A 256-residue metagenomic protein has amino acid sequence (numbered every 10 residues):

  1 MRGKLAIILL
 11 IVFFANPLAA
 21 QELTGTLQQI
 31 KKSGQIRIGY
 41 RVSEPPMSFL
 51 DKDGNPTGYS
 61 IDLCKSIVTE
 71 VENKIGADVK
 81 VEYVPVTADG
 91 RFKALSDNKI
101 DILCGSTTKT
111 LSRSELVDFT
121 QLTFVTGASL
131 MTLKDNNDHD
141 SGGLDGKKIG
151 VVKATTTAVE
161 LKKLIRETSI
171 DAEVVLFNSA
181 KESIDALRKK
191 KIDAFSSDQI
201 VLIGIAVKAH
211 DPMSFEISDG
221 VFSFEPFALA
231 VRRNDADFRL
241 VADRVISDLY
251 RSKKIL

Functional and structural regions predicted by a protein language model:
A6-N16: Bacterial N-terminal signal peptides
A20-T24, K31, T156-V175, M213-I217 (+1 more regions): Ligand-binding clefts/hinges and TM-proximal coupling segments of bilobed small-molecule sensing domains
Q21, D62-E70, N137-D138, G142-G143 (+3 more regions): Extended ligand-binding regions for polar small-molecule ligands
Q21-C104: Extracytoplasmic small-molecule ligand-binding "clamshell" domains of the periplasmic binding protein/Venus flytrap
R37-P46, P56-E72, T108, T126-A180 (+1 more regions): Bilobed "Venus flytrap"/periplasmic-binding protein-like clamshell domains and structurally analogous long
V42, F124-L133, Q199, A206-S247: Periplasmic-binding protein-like
K65, T69, G76-G143, M213-V221: Acidic, polar ligand-binding/catalytic clefts
G90-K93, C104-L116, E160-E167, R188-S223: A ligand-binding cleft/hinge motif common to bilobed small-molecule-binding domains
